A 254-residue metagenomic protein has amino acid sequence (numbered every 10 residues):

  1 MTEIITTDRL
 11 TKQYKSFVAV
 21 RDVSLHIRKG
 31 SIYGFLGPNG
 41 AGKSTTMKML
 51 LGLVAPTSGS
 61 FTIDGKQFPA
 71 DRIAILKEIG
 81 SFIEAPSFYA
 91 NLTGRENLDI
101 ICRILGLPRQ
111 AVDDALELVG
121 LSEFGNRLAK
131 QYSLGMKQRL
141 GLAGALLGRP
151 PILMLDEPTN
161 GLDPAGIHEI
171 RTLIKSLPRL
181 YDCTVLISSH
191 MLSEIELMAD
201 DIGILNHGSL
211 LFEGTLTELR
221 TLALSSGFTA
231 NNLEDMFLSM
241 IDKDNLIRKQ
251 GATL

Functional and structural regions predicted by a protein language model:
G59-A70, A74-I75: Conserved ABC transporter NBD signature motif
D99, R103, R109-G125: Conserved ABC ATPase "signature" region
L153-E157: Catalytic Walker B motif of ABC-type/P-loop ATPase nucleotide-binding domains
H168-Y181: Helical segment within the ABC ATPase nucleotide-binding domain
